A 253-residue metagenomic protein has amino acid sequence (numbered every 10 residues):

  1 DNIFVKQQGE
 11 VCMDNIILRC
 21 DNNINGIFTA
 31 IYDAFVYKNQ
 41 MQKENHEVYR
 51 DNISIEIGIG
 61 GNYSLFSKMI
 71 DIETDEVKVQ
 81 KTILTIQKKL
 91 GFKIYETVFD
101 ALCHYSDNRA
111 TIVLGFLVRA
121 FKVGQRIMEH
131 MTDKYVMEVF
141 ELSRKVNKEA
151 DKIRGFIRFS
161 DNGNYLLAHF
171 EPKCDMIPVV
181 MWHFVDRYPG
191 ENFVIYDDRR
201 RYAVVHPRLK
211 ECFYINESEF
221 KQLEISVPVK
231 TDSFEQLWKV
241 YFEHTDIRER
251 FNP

Functional and structural regions predicted by a protein language model:
D1-C12: Short, Lys/Arg-enriched N-terminal segments with co-localized hydrophobic residues within the first ~10-30 amino acids
M13-T74: N-terminal ordered "arm"
G26-Y37, L114-F116, V179-D186, Q236-E243: Short, hydrophobic/amphipathic alpha-helical patches that form generic packing surfaces within helical domains
M41, F92, K148, K152 (+3 more regions): Intrinsically disordered or highly flexible coil/loop and linker segments, enriched in small and charged/polar residues
S54-D151: Charged, alpha-helical interface segments at or near domain boundaries
K68-T74, K210-L223: Acidic, Ser/Thr-rich peripheral helices and adjacent loops at domain boundaries
R126-I215: Internal, well-folded beta-alpha domain core
N192, A203-V204, L223-P253: Long, compositionally biased intrinsically disordered terminal regions
